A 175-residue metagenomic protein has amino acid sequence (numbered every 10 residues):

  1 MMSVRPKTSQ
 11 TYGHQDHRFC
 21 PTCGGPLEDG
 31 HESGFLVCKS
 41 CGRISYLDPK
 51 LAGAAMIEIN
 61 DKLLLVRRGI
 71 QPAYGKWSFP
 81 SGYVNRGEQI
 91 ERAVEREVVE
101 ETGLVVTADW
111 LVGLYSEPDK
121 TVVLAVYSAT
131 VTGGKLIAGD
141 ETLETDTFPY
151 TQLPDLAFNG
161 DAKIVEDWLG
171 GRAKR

Functional and structural regions predicted by a protein language model:
P6-Q10, E58-E100: Conserved Nudix-box catalytic region and its N-terminal flanking loop in Nudix hydrolases and closely related
K7-Q15, L27-E32: Short, flexible, mixed-charge glycine/proline-rich loop motifs that serve as phosphate/nucleic-acid-contacting
H17-F19, F35: Residues immediately within or flanking Cys/His clusters that coordinate Zn2+ in small zinc-binding modules
P26, G30, C41-I44: Cys/His-rich metal-chelating microdomains
E28-G30, L104-G113: A short coil-to-beta-strand element that immediately follows conserved catalytic motifs
L36-L64, Y83: Conserved N-terminal beta-strand and adjoining loop/helix that marks the start of the Nudix/MutT-like hydrolase domain
D48, Y115-L136, Y150, L169-R172: Active-site-adjacent beta-strand/loop module that shapes the phosphate/pyrophosphate-binding cleft
I137-W168: NUDIX/MutT-family hydrolases
